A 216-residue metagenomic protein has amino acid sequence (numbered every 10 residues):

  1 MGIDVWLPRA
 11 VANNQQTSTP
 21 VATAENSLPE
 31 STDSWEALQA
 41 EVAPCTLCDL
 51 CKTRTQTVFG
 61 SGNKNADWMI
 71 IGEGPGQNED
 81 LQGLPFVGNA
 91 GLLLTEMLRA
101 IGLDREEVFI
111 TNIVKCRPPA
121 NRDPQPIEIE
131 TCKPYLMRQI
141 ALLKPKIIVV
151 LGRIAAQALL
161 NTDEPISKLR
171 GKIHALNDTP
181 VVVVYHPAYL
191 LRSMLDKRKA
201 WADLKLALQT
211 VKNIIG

Functional and structural regions predicted by a protein language model:
M1-G216: A polyanion-binding, active-site-adjacent surface
